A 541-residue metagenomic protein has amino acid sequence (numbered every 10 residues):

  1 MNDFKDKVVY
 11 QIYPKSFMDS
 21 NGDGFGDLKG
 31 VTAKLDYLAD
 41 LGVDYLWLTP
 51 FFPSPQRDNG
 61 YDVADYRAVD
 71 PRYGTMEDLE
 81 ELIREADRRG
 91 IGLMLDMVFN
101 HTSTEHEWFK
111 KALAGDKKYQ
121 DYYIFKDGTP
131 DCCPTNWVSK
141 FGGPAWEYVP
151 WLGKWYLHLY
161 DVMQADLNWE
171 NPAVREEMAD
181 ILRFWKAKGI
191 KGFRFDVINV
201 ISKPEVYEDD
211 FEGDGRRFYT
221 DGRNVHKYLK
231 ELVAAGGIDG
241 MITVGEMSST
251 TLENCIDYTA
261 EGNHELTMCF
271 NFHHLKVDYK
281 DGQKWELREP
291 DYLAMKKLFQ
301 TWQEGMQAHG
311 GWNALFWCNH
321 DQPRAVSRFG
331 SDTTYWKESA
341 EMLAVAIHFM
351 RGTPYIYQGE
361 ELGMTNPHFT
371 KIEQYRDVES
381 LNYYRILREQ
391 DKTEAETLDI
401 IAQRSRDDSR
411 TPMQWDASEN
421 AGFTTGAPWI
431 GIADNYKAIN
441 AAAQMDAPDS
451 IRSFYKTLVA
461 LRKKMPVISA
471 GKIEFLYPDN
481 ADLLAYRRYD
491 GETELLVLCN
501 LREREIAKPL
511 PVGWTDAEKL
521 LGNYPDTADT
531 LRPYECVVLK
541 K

Functional and structural regions predicted by a protein language model:
N2-R183, A187, V200-E253, E261 (+1 more regions): Acidic/aromatic-lined carbohydrate-recognition and catalytic surfaces of CAZymes acting on diverse glycans
F4-K5, R216-R217, K227-L229, V233-G236 (+6 more regions): Loop/helix patches that line or flank the sugar-binding groove of alpha-linked glycan CAZymes
L46, F193-F195: Hydrophobic residues within beta-strands of alpha/beta enzymes
S54-D58, H101-W108, I201-P204, T251-C255 (+5 more regions): Short catalytic/ligand-binding loop motif for oxyanion handling, primarily in non-cytosolic enzymes, centered on
E505-G522: Beta-strand-rich binding/interaction modules
D526-K541: C-terminal beta-strand-rich structural cap/linker in extracellular carbohydrate-active enzymes
